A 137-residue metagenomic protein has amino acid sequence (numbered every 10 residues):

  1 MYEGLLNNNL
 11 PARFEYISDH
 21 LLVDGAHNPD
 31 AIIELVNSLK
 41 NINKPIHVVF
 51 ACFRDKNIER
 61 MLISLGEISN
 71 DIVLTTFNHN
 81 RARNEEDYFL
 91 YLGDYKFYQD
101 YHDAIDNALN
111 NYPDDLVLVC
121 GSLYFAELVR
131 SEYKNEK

Functional and structural regions predicted by a protein language model:
M1-D71: Nucleotide phosphate-binding/pyrophosphate-handling subdomain across enzymes that bind or process nucleotide phosphates
P11, I32, E85-Y88, Y101 (+1 more regions): A general structural signal for well-ordered alpha-helical segments in protein cores
H20-L21, I46-V48, Y95, D115-V119 (+1 more regions): Generic beta-sheet signal
H27, F53-D55, N78-R81, L123-F125: Short glycine-rich anion-binding loops that position phosphate/pyrophosphate groups of nucleotides and phosphorylated
L39, Y133-K137: Active-site catalytic pocket residues across diverse enzymes, especially alpha/beta-hydrolases
R60-L116: C-terminal helical cap/extension that packs against the catalytic core of soluble nucleotide-cofactor enzymes
A104-K134: A glycine-rich beta-strand to alpha-helix segment that forms a phosphate/ribose-binding loop at ligand/cofactor sites
